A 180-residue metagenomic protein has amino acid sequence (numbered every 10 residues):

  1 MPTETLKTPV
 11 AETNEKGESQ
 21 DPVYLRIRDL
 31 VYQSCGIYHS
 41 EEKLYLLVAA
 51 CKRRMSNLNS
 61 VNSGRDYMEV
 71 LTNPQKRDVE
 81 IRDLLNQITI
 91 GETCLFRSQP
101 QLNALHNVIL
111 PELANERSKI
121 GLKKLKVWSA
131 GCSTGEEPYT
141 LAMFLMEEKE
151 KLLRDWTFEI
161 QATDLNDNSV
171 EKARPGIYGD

Functional and structural regions predicted by a protein language model:
P2-W128: Conserved AdoMet
G121-D180: Class I S-adenosyl-L-methionine-dependent methyltransferase module
